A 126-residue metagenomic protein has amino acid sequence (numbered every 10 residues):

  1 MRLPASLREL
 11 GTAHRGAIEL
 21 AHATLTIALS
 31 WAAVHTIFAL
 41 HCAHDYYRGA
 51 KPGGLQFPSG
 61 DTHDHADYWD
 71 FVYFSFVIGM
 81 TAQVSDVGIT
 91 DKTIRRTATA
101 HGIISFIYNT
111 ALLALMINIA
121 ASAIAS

Functional and structural regions predicted by a protein language model:
M1-A39: Long, highly hydrophobic alpha-helical transmembrane signal-anchor segments
A13, A17, G79-V87, A100: General secondary-structure edge motif
W31, T36-R48, L55-F57, F71 (+2 more regions): Broad hydrophobic/π-residue packing in well-ordered secondary structure
H44-D91: Membrane-proximal soluble regions of multi-pass membrane proteins
D70, F74-V77, I89-A125: Pore domain of cation channels
